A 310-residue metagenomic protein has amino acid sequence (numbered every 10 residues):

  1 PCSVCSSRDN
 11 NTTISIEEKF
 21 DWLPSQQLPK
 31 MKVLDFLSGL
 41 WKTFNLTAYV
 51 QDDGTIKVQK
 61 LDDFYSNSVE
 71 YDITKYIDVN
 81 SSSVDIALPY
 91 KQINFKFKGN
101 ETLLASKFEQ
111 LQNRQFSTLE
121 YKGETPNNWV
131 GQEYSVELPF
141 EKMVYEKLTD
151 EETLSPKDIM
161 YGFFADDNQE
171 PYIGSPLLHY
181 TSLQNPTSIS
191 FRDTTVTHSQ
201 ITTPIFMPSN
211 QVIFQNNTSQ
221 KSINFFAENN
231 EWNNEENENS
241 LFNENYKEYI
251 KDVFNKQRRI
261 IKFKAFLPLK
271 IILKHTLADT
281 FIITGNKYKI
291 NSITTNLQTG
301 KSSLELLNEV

Functional and structural regions predicted by a protein language model:
C2-V310: C-terminal extracytoplasmic interaction modules
